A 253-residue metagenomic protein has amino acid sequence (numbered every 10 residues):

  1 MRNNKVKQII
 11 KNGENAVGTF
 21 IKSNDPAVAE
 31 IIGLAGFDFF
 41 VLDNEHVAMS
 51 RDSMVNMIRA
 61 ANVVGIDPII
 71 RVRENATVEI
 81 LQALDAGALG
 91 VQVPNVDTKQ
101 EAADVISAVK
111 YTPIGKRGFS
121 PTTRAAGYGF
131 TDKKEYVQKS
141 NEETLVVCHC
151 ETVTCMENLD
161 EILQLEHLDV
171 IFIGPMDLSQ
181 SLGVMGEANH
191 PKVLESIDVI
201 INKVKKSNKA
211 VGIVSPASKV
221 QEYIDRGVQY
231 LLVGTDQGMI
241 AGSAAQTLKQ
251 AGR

Functional and structural regions predicted by a protein language model:
M1-F20, T131-E142, D198-K206: N-terminal amphipathic alpha-helix/helix-capping segment at the start of soluble metabolic enzymes
M1-P68, V72-N75, S107, V146 (+1 more regions): Conserved N-terminal beta1-alpha1 strand-loop-helix module at the mouth
F20, F40-V41, Q92, F172 (+2 more regions): Conserved beta-strand positions in the central sheet of alpha/beta enzyme cores
A35-F39, D85-G90, K110-Y111, L165-V170 (+1 more regions): Glycine-enriched alpha-helix->loop->beta-strand junction motifs that scaffold or abut catalytic
R51-D85, S107-G115, Q138-N141, N189-V211 (+1 more regions): Alpha-helix-loop-beta-strand connector modules within alpha/beta enzyme cores
A76, R117-G129, T144-E157, K192-R253: C-terminal alpha-helical cap/extension of soluble enzyme domains
V78, G90-E166: Conserved anion-binding
G90-D104, I171-Q180, Q229-T247: Glycine-rich phosphate-binding active-site loops on the catalytic face of alpha/beta enzymes
